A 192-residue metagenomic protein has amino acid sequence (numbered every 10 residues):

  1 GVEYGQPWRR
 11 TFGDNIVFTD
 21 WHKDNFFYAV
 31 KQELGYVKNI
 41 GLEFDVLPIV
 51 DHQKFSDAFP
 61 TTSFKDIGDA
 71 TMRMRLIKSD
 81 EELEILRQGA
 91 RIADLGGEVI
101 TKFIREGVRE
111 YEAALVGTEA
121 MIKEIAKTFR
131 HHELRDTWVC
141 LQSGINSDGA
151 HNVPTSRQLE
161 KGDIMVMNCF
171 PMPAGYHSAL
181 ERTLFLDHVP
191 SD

Functional and structural regions predicted by a protein language model:
G1-D192: Active-site neighborhoods and metal-handling regions in enzymes and metal-associated proteins
